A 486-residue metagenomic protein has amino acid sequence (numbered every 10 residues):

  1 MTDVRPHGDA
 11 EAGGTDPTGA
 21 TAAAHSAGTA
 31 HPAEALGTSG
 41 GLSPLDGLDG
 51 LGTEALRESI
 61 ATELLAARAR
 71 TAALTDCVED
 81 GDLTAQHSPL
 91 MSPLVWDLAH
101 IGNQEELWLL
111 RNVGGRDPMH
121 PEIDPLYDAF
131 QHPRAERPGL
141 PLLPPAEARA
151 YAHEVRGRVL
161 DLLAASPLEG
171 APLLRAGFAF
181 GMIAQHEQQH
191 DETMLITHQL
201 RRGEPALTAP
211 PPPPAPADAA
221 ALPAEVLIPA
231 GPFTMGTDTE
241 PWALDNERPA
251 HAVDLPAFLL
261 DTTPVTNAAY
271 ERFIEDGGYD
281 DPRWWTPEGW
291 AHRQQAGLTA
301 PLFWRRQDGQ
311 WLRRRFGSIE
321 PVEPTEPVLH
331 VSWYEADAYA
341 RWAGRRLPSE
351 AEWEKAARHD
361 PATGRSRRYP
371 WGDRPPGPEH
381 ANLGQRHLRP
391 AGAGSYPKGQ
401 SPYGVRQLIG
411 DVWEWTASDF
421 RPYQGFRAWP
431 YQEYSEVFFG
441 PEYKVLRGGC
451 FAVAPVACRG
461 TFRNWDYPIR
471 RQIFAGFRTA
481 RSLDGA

Functional and structural regions predicted by a protein language model:
T2-G8, G37-L48, G52-S92, W96-N103 (+11 more regions): Disulfide-stabilized, aromatic/cysteine-rich ligand-recognition loop
D9, G19-A22, G28, E34 (+1 more regions): Intrinsically disordered, low-complexity tandem-repeat regions
G14-D16, T38: Non-catalytic N-terminal targeting/anchoring module and adjacent flexible stem/linker that precedes the structured
S166-P167, L173-L174: A conserved hydrophobic secondary-structure block that centers on an alpha-helix together with its immediately flanking
A179, I183, E187-Q189, T193 (+4 more regions): Functional-site microenvironments in short loops/helix caps that host divalent-cation chemistry
